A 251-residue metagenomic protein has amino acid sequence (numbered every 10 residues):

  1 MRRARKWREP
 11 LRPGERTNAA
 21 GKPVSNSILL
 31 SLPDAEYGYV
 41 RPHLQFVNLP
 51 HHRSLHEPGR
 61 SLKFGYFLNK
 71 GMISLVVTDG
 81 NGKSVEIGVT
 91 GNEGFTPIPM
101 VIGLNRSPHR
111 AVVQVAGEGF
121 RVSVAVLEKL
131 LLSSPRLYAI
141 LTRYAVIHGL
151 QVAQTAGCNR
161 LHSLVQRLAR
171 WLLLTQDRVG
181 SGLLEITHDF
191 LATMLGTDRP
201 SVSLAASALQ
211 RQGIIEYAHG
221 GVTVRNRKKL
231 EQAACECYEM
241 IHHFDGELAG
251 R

Functional and structural regions predicted by a protein language model:
R2-P50, F95, M100-I102: Cyclic nucleotide-binding regulatory module and flanking cytosolic helices
S31, V89, R121, E185 (+1 more regions): Short aromatic/basic micro-patch
A35, K70, A125-V126, I147 (+2 more regions): Alpha-helix/helix-capping structural signal
R53-V115: Cyclic nucleotide-binding regulatory domains
M72, G117-G119, G221: Structural motif
G88-V146, L150, Q154: Cyclic-nucleotide recognition modules
V115-A116, L131-T197: Polybasic "coupling" helices that flank or enter modular domains
L174-R251: Phosphate-/nucleic-acid-contacting segments
